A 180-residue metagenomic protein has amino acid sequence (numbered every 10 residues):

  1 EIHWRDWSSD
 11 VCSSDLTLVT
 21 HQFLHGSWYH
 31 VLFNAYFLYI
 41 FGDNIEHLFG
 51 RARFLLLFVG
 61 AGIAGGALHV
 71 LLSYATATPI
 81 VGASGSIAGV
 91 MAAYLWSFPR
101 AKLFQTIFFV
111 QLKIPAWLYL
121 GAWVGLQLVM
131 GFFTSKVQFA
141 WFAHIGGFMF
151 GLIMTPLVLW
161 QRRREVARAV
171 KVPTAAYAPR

Functional and structural regions predicted by a protein language model:
E1-V11: Single conserved hydrophobic/aromatic residue that forms the stacking wall/gate of nucleotide- or nucleobase-binding
S8-S9, L16, T20, G50 (+1 more regions): Juxtamembrane helix-capping/reentrant segments at transmembrane boundaries
S14-T17, F108-F133: Aromatic-enriched alpha-helical transmembrane segments of multi-pass intramembrane proteins
D15-E46: Function-critical hydrophobic alpha-helical transmembrane segments in multi-pass membrane proteins
V31-L38, V81-A93, Q138-L159: Alpha-helical transmembrane segments that form the membrane-embedded catalytic/substrate-binding core of multi-pass
N34-Y94, A116-L128: Small-polar-interrupted transmembrane alpha-helices in polytopic inner-membrane proteins
H47, S97-L112, L159-R168: Alpha-helical transmembrane bundle and helix-membrane interface signal in multi-pass integral membrane proteins
A52, K102, Q127-R180: C-terminal transmembrane module of polytopic alpha-helical membrane proteins
